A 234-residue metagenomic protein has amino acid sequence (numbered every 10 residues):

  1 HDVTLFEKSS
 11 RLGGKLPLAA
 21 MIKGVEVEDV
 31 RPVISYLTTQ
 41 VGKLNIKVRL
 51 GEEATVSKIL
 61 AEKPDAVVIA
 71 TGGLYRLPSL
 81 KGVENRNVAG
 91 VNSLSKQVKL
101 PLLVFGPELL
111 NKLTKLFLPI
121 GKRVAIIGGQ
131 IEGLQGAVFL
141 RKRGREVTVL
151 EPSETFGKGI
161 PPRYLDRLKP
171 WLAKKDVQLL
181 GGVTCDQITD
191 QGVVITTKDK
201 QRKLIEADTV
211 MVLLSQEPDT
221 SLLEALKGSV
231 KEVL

Functional and structural regions predicted by a protein language model:
H1-L12, R49-A61, A70-E84, N92-I160 (+1 more regions): Rossmann-like dinucleotide/flavin-binding elements
D2-L44, I131-V183: Rossmann-like dinucleotide-binding cores of NAD(P)H-dependent redox enzymes
G24, A66-V67, V230-K231: Secondary-structure boundary/capping signal
V41, A66, N92-L94: C-terminal catalytic ATP-binding subdomain
